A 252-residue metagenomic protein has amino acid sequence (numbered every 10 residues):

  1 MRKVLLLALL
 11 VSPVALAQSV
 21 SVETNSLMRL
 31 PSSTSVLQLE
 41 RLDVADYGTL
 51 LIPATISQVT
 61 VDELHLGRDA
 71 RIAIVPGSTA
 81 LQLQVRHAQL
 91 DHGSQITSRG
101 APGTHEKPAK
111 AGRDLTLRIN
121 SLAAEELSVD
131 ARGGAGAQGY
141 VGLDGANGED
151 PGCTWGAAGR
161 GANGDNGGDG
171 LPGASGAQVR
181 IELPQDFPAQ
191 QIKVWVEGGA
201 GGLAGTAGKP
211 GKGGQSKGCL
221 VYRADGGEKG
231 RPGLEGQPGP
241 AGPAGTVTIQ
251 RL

Functional and structural regions predicted by a protein language model:
M1, A17-Q18: Absolute protein N-terminus
R2-A8: Sec-dependent signal peptide recognition, specifically the positively charged N-region followed immediately by
S12-V14: N-terminal signal peptide c-region/cleavage motif recognized by signal peptidases
S19-I96, A101, R113-S128, R132-G134 (+2 more regions): Beta-strand repeat scaffolds of extracellular/surface proteins
T49, R71-A80, S94-R113, L127-Q178 (+1 more regions): Glycine-centered low-complexity coil/loop motifs and glycine-rich tracts, especially the flexible linkers
